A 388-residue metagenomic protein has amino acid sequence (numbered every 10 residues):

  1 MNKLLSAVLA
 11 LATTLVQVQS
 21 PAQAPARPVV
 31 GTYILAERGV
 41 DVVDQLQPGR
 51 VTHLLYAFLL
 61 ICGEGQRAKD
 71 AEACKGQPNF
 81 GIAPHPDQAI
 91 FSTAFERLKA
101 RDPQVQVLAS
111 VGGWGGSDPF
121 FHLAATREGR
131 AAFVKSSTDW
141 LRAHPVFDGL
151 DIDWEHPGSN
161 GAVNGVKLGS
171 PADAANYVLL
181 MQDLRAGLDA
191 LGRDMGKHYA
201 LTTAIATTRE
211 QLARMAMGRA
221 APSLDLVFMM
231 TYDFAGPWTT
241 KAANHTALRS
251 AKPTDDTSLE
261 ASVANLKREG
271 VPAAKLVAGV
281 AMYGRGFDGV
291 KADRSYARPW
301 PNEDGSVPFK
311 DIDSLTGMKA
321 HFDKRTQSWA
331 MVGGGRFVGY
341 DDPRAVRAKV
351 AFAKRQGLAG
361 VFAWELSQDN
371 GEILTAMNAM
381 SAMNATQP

Functional and structural regions predicted by a protein language model:
S6-V16: Bacterial N-terminal signal peptides
A24-L141, L168, A242: Glycan-recognition patch characteristic of GH18 chitinases/ENGases and related GlcNAc/peptidoglycan-binding proteins
L54, A109, I152, L184 (+4 more regions): Conserved, mostly hydrophobic/aromatic
G63-D87, P157-I312: Substrate-binding surface in catalytic domains of secreted glycosidases
S110-G113, G149-P157: Mobile, glycine-rich extracellular loop/lid and propeptide segments that shape or gate substrate/ligand access
A125-D151, L180-G187, L212-S223: An active-site-proximal structural segment forming one wall of the substrate-binding cleft that immediately precedes
E303-G357: Hydrophobic, secondary-structure "cap" segments at the distal end of domains
D342-P388: Acidic/aromatic/glycine-rich contiguous surface patches that form carbohydrate-binding/processing clefts and analogous
